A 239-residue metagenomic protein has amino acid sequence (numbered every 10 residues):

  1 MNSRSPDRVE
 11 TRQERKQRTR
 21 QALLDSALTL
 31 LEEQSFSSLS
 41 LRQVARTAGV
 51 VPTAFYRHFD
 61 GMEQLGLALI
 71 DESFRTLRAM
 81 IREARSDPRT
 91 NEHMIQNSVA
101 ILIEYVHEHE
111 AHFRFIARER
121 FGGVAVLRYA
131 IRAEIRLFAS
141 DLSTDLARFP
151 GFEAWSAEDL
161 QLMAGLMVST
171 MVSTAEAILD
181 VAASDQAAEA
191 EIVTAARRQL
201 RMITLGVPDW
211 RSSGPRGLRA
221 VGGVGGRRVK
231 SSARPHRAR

Functional and structural regions predicted by a protein language model:
M1-R18, R211-R239: N-terminal intrinsically disordered/low-complexity leader segments
R15-A27, V44, L69-L77: Generic hydrophobic, amphipathic alpha-helix propensity
A22, L30-Q64, A68: Helix-turn-helix
L31, F59, G66-S73, I116 (+2 more regions): Alpha-helical DNA-contacting segments of helix-turn-helix folds
A68, R82-A111, G151, A157 (+2 more regions): Hydrophobic alpha-helical connector segments
I81-P88, F113-R120, F149, A175-A183: Secondary-structure edge/capping motif, primarily at the C-terminal ends of alpha-helices and the immediately following
H93-A117, L137-T144, V168-S173: Helical hydrophobic small-molecule/effector-binding pocket
A125-G151, Q161-E176, T194-R201, L205: Amphipathic alpha-helical packing segments from all-alpha helical-bundle domains
